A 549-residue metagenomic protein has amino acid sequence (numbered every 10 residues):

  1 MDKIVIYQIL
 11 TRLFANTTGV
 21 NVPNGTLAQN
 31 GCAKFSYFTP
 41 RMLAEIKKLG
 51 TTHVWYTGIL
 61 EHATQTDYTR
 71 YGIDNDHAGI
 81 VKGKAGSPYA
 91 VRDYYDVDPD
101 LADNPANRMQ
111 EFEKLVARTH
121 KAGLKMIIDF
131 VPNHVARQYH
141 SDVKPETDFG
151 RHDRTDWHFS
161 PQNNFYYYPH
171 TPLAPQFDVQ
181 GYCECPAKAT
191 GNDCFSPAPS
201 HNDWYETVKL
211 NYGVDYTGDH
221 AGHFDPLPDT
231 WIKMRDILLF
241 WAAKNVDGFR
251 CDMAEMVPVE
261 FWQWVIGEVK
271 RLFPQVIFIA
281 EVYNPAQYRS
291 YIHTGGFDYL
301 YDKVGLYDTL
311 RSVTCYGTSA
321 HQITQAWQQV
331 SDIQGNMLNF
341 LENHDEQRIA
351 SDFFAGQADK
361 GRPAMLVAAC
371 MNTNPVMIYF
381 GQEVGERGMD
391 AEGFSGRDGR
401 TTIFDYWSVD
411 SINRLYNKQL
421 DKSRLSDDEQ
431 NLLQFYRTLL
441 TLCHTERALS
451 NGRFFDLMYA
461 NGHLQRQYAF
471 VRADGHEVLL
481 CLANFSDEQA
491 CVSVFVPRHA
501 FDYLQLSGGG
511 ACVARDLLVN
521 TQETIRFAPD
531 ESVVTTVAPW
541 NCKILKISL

Functional and structural regions predicted by a protein language model:
M1-D2, I6, L10, A90-V91 (+9 more regions): Alpha-amylase-like alpha-glycosidases and glucanotransferases acting on alpha-linked glucans and related
M1-K125, N133-V135, H140-K144, R151-D156 (+3 more regions): N-terminal structural segment of carbohydrate-active enzymes
D2, T17, T64, G79-K82 (+3 more regions): Loop/helix patches that line or flank the sugar-binding groove of alpha-linked glycan CAZymes
V5, I525-L549: C-terminal beta-strand-rich structural cap/linker in extracellular carbohydrate-active enzymes
T11-L13, L60, D98-L101, P132-H134 (+8 more regions): Short, flexible loop/turn elements at secondary-structure junctions
T17-S36, F353-Q357, E523-V534: Short, polar loop/linker segments at the starts of domains and inter-domain junctions
H53-G58, M126-F130, R250-C251, I378-G381: Short beta-strand segments at enzyme active-site cores
G248, G510-S532: Solvent-exposed beta-strand/loop surfaces of large extracellular or lumenal domains
